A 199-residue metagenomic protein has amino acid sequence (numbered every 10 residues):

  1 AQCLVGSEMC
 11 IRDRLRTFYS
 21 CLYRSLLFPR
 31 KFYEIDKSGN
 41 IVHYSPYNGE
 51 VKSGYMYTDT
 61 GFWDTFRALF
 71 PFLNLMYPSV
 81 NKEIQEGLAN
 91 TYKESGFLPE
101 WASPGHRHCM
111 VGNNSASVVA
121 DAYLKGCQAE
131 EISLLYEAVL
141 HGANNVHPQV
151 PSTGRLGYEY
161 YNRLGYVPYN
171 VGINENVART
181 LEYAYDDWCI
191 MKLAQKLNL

Functional and structural regions predicted by a protein language model:
A1-G6, I11: Single conserved hydrophobic/aromatic residue that forms the stacking wall/gate of nucleotide- or nucleobase-binding
R12-R16, W63, L75, S79 (+2 more regions): Soluble non-cytosolic domains of exported or imported proteins
R14-S53: Short, functional "switch" segments adjacent to catalytic/cofactor/reactive centers
L15, S53-T58, T65, L69 (+2 more regions): Membrane-entry segments of alpha-helical transmembrane domains in multi-pass membrane proteins
S20-I35, T58-T60, D64-N81, A120-G126 (+1 more regions): Alpha-helical support elements that line or immediately flank enzyme active sites and cofactor-binding pockets
K37-K52, P78-A102: Active-site-surrounding "flap" and adjacent substrate/cofactor-binding loops of secreted or lumenal enzymes, prototyped
Y92-L199: Active-site cavity-forming subdomains of large catalytic enzyme subunits
